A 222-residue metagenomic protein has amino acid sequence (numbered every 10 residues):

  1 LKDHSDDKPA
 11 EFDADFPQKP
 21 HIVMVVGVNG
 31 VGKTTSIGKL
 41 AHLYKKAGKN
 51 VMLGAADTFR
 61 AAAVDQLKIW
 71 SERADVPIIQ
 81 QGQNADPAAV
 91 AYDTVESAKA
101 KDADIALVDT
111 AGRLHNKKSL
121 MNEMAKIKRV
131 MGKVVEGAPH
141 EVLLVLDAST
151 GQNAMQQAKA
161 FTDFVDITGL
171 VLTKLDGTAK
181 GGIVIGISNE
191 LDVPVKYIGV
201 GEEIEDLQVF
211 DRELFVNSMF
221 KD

Functional and structural regions predicted by a protein language model:
L1-A56, A63-Q83, A91-K99, A103-V108: Primarily NTPase-proximal linker/entry elements flanking Walker-type ATP/GTP-binding cores
K33, D57, D109, D147 (+1 more regions): Acidic active-site catalytic centers that drive phospho-/nucleotidyl reactions and related ester hydrolyses
Q66, P87-K101, H115-K221: Conserved catalytic-core segment of NTP-binding enzymes
A111-R113: Short glycine-rich anion-binding loops that position phosphate/pyrophosphate groups of nucleotides and phosphorylated
